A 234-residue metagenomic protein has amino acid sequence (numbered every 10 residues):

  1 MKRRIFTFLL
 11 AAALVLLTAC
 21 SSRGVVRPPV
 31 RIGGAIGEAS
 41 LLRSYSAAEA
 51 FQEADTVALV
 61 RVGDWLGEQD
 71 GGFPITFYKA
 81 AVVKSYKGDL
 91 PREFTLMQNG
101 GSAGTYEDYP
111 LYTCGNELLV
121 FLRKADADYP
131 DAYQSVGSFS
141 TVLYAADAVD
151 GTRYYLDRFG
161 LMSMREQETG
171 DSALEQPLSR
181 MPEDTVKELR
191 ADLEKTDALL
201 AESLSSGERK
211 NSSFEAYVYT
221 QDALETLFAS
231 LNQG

Functional and structural regions predicted by a protein language model:
M1-L9: Bacterial N-terminal signal peptides that target proteins for export
L16-A19: C-terminal motif of bacterial Sec signal peptides marking the signal peptidase cleavage site
S21-R27, Y106-G234: Netrin-like (NTR/C345C) domain of secreted extracellular proteins
S22-E53, P177: N-terminal, intrinsically disordered, polar/charged segments of Gram-positive cell-envelope systems that serve as
D64-G71, Y86-G88: Short, conserved beta-turn/loop elements at beta-strand boundaries and strand-helix junctions
E68-A81: Short aromatic-glycine-enriched beta-strand elements
P91-Y109: Beta-strand/loop nucleic-acid-binding surfaces
